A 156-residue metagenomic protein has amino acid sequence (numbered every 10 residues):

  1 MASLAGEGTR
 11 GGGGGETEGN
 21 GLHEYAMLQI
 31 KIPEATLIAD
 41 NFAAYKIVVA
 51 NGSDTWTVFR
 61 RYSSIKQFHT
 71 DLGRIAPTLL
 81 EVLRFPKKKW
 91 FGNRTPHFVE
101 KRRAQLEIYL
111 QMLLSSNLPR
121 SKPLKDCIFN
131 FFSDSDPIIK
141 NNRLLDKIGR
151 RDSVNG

Functional and structural regions predicted by a protein language model:
M1-G156: Phox homology (PX) phosphoinositide-binding domain
